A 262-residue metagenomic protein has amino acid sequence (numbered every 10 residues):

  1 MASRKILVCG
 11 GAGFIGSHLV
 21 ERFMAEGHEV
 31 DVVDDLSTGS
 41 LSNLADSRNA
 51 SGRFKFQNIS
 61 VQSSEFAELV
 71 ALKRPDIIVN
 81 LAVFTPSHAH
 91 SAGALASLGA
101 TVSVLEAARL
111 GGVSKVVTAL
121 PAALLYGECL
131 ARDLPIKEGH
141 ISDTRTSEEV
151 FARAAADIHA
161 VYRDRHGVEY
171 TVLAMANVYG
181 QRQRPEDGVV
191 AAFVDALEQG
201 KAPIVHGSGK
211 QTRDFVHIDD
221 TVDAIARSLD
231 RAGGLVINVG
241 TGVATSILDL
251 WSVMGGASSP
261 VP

Functional and structural regions predicted by a protein language model:
M1-V178: N-terminal Rossmann-like NAD(P)+-binding domain of SDR-like oxidoreductases, especially those catalyzing
A25, S60, L197-P262: C-terminal substrate-binding subdomain of Rossmann-fold SDR/epimerase-dehydratase oxidoreductases
G39, V61, A96-G99, T146 (+4 more regions): Residue-level signal for the nucleotide or nucleotide-sugar donor/cofactor binding architecture
L41-L44, A156, A191, A244 (+1 more regions): Short, surface-exposed alpha-helical segments at coil->helix boundaries
S51-G52, P135-I141, H166, V194-V205 (+1 more regions): A short C-terminal helix-loop "cap" of Rossmann-like NAD(P)-dependent dehydrogenase/epimerase domains
S64, D76, V102, A191 (+2 more regions): Residues in well-ordered alpha-helical elements
G139-R145, Y170-R182, F193-V216, N238-G240: A conserved pocket-lining segment of Rossmann-fold NAD(P)-dependent short-chain dehydrogenase/reductase
A154-Y162, F193, L250, M254: Hydrophobic alpha-helix immediately C-terminal to the catalytic Tyr-X-X-X-Lys motif of short-chain
